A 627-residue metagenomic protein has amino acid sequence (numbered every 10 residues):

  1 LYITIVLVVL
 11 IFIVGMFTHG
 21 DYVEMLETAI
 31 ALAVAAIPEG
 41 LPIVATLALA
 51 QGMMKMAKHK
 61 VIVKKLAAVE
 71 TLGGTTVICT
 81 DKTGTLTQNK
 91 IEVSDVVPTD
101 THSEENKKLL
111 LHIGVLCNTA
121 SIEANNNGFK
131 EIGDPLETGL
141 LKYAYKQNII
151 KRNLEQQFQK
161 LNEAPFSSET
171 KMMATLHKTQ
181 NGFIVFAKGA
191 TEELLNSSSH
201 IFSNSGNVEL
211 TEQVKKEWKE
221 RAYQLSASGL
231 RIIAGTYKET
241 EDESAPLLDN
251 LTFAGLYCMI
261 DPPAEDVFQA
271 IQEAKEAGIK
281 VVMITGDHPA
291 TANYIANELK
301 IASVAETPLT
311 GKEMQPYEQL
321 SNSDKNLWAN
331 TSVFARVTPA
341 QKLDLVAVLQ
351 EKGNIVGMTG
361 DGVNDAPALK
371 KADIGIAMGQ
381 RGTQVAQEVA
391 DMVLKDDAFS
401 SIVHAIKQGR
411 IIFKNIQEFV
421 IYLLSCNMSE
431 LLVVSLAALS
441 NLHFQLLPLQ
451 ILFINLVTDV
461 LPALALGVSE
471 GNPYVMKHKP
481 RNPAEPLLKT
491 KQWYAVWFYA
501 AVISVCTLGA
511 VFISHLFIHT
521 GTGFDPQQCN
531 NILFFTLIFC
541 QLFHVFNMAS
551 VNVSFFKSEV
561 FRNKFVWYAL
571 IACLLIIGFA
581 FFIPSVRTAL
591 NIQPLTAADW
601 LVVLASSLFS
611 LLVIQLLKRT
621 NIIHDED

Functional and structural regions predicted by a protein language model:
L1-P480, L487-L488, H519, F534 (+1 more regions): Conserved cytosolic headpiece of P-type ATPases
C426-E430, F498-T507: Core segments of transmembrane alpha-helices that mediate helix-helix packing or line hydrophobic substrate/ligand
T458, I503-S504, N531-V545: Generic alpha-helical transmembrane segments
P483-V502, D525-I532: Membrane-water interface at loop-to-transmembrane-helix junctions
F512, L516-F517: Long hydrophobic segments that form regular secondary structure
I518-D525: Low-complexity, polar-biased intrinsically disordered regions enriched in Pro/Ser/Thr/Gly
M548: A C-terminal functional module that forms or caps the active site or interfaces directly with catalytic machinery
